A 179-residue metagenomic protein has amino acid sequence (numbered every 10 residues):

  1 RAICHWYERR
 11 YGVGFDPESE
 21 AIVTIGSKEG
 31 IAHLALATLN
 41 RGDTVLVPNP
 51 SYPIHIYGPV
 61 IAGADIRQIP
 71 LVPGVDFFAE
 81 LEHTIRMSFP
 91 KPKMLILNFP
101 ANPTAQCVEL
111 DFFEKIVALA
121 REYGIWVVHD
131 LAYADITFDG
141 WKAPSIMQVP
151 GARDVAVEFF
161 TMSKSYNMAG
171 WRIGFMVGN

Functional and structural regions predicted by a protein language model:
A2-T44, T161: Phosphate-binding glycine-rich loop
S27-I31, S51-H55, Y166: Conserved coil-to-alpha-helix start sites within the AMP-binding
A37-P59: Conserved PLP-anchoring active-site segment centered on the Schiff-base-forming lysine
D43, A64, E122-I125, A152-D154: A short helix->loop->beta-strand "cap" motif at the edges of active sites that frequently abuts
I61-R67: A short helix-loop-beta submotif of the ANL/AMP-binding
V72-F138: Active-site phosphate-binding strand-loop segment of PLP-dependent enzymes
V149-N179: Active-site PLP attachment segment
